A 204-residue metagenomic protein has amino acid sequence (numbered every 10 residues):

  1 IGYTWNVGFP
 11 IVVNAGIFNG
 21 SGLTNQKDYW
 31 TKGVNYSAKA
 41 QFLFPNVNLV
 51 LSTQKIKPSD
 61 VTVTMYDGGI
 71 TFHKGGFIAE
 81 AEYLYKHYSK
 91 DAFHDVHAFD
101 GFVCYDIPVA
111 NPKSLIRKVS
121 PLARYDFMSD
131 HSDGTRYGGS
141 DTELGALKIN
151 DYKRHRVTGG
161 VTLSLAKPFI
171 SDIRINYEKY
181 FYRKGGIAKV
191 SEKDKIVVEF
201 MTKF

Functional and structural regions predicted by a protein language model:
I1-N48, S52: Aromatic- and glycine-enriched pocket-lining scaffold segments that form the walls of small-molecule binding clefts
N48-F204: Outer-membrane beta-barrel pore domains
